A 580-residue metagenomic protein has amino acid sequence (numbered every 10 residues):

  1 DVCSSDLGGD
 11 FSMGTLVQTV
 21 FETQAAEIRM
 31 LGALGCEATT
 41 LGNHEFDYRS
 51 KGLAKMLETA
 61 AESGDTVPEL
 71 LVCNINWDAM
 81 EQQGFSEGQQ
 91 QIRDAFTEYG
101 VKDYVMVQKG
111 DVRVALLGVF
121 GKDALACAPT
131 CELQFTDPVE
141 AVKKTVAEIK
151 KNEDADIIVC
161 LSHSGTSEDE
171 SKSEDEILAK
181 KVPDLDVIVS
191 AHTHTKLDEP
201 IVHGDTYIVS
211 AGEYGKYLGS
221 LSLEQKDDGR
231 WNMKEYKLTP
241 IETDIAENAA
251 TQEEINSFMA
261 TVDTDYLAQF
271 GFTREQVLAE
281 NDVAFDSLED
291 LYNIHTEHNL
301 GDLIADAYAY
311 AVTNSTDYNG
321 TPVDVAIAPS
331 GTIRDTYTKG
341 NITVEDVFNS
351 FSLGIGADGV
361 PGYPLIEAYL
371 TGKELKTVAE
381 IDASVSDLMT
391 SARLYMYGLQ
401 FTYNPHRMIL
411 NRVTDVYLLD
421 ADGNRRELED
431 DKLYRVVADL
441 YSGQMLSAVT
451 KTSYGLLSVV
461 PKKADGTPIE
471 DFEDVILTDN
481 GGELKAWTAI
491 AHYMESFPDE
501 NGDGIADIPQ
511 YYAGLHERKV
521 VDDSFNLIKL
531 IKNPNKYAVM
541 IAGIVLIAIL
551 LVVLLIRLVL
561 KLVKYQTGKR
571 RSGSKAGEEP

Functional and structural regions predicted by a protein language model:
D1-T243, A307, N319, Y369 (+2 more regions): Acidic, metal/ion-coordinating pockets
A33, C127-L133, G212-P580: Catalytic centers of hydrolytic enzymes
